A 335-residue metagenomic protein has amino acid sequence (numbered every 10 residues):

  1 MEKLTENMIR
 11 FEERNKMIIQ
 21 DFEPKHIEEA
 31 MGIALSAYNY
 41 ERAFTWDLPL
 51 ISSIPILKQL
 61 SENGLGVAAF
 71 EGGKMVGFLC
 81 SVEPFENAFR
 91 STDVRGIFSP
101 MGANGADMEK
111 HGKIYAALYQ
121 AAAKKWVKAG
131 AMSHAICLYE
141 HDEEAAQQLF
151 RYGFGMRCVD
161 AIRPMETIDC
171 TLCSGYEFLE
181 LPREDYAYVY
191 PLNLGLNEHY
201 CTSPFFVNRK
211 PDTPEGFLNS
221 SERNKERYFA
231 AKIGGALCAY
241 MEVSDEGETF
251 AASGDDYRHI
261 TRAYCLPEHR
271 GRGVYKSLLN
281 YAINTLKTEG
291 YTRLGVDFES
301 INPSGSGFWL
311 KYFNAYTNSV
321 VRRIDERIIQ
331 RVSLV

Functional and structural regions predicted by a protein language model:
M1-N15, P100-S174, K311-F313, T317-E326: Acyl-donor-binding surface of acyltransferase catalytic domains
M17-G32, E41-A43, E177-L192, N197: A short beta-loop-alpha structural element at the N-terminal edge of CoA-dependent acyl/N-acetyltransferase catalytic
A37, R42-A117, I233, C238-A263: Conserved donor-binding loop and adjoining core beta-sheet/short helix segment in diverse acyl/aminoacyl transferases
K110-K124, C265, G271-N284, T288: Conserved acetyl-CoA-binding loop-helix of GNAT-fold acetyltransferases
H134-C137, I260, L294-F298: Conserved hydrophobic beta-strand within the GNAT/NAT acetyltransferase core sheet that lines the active-site cleft
G175-R258: Flexible, substrate/cofactor-facing loop regions flanked by secondary structure within enzyme catalytic domains
G271, L278-V335: Short hairpin/turn module used for nucleic-acid contact or packing/dimerization
